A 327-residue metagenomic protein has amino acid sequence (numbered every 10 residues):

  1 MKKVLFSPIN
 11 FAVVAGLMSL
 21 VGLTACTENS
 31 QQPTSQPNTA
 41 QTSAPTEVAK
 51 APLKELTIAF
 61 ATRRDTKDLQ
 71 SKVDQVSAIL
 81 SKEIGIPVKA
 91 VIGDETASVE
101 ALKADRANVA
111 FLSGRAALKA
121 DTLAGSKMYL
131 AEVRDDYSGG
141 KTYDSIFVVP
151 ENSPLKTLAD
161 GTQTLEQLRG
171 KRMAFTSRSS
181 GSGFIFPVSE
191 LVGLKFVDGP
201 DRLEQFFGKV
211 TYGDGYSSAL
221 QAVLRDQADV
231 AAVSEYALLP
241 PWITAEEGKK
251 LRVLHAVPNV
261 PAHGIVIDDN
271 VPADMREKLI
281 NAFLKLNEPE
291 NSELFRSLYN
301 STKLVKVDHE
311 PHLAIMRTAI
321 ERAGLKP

Functional and structural regions predicted by a protein language model:
G22-A25: C-terminal motif of bacterial Sec signal peptides marking the signal peptidase cleavage site
T27-S30: Bacterial signal peptide processing site
T42-P45, K50-A51, E55-I58, D65-P87 (+1 more regions): Short, polar/charged alpha-helical segment
T57, A61-T62, L130-I146, E204 (+2 more regions): Periplasmic-binding protein-like
Q75-I84, S182-Y212, W242-E246, A319-R322: Ligand-binding cleft/hinge of the Venus flytrap
A90-K103, R115, D198-Q221, N259: Short helix-initiation/N-cap motifs at beta->coil->alpha
G114-G125, P187-G193, Q221-K249: A ligand-binding cleft/hinge motif common to bilobed small-molecule-binding domains
V133-F184, S189-L194: A conserved helix-loop-strand patch within extracytoplasmic ligand-binding domains of the periplasmic binding
